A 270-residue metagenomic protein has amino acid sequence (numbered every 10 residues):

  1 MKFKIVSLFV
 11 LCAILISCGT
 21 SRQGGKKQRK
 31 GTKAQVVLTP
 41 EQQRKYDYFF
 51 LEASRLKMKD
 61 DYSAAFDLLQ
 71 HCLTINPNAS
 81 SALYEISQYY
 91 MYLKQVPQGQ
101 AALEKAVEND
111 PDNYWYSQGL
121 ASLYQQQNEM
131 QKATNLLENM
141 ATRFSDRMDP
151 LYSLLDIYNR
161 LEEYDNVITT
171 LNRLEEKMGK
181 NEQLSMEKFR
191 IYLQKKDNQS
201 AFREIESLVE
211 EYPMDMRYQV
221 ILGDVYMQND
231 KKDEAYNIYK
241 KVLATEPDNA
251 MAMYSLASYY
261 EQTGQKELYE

Functional and structural regions predicted by a protein language model:
M1-C18: Sec-dependent bacterial lipoprotein signal peptides
G19-G25, R29-E270: Alpha-solenoid helical repeat scaffolds
